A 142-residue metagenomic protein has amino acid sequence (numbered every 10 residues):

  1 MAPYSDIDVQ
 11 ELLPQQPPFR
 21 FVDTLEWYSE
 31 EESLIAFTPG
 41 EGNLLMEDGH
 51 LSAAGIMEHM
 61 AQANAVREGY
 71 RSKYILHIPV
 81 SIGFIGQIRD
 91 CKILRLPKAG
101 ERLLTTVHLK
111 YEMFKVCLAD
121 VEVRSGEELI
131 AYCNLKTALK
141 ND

Functional and structural regions predicted by a protein language model:
P3-Q10, E101-T105: Short Pro/Gly-enriched beta-strand edge/turn motifs at strand-loop
D6-Q16, P79-V80: Short aromatic-glycine motifs in intrinsically disordered, low-complexity regions
Q16-S52: Catalytic strand-loop segment that frames the active site of acyl-thioester-processing enzymes
V22-D23, I85-I88, L118, Y132: Hydrophobic residues on conserved beta-strands that form the core of alpha/beta folds
D23-E26, R89, L94, H108-K110 (+1 more regions): Conserved positions in beta-strands of structured domains
L34, V66, K98-E101, H108-D142: HotDog/MaoC-like acyl-thioester-processing domains
T38-S72: A conserved, well-ordered hydrophobic junction motif at loop->secondary-structure transitions
V66-L104: Hydrophobic beta-strand-centered segment that forms part of the acyl-chain substrate-binding groove
